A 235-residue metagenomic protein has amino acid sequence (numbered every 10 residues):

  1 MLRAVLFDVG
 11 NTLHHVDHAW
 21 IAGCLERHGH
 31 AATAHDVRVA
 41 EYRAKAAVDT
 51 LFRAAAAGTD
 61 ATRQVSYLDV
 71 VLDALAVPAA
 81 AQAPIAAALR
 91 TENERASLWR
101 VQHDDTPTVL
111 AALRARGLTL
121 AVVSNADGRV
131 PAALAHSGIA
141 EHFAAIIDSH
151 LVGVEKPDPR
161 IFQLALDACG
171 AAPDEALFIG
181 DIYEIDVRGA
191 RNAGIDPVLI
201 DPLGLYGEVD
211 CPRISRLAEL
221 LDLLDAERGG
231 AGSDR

Functional and structural regions predicted by a protein language model:
M1-F7, H35, A80-Q82, A86 (+3 more regions): Asp-based, Mg2+/Mn2+-dependent phosphohydrolase catalytic module
M1-T108, A115-R116: N-terminal helical cap/lid subdomain that shapes the substrate entry/recognition surface in HAD-like hydrolases
